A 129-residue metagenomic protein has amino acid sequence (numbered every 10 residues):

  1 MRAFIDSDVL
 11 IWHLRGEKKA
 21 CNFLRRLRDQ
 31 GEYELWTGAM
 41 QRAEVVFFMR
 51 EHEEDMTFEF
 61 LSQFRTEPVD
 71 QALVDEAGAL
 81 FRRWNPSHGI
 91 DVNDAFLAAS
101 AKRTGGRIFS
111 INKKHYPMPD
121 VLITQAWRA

Functional and structural regions predicted by a protein language model:
M1-T37, F47-E59: Short, well-structured N-terminal submotif of metal-dependent ribonuclease cores
I5-D6, T37-G38, I90-D91, N112-K113 (+1 more regions): Histidine- and aromatic-rich ligand-binding microenvironments
V9-L10, Q41, L73, F96-L97 (+1 more regions): Alpha-helix capping/helix-boundary segments
A43, F64-N85: Acidic catalytic patch
H52-M56, W84, T124-A129: Short, hinge-like loop/turn segments at secondary-structure boundaries
A98, K102-A129: Acidic, PIN/NYN-like endoribonuclease modules and their adjacent C-terminal/linker elements
